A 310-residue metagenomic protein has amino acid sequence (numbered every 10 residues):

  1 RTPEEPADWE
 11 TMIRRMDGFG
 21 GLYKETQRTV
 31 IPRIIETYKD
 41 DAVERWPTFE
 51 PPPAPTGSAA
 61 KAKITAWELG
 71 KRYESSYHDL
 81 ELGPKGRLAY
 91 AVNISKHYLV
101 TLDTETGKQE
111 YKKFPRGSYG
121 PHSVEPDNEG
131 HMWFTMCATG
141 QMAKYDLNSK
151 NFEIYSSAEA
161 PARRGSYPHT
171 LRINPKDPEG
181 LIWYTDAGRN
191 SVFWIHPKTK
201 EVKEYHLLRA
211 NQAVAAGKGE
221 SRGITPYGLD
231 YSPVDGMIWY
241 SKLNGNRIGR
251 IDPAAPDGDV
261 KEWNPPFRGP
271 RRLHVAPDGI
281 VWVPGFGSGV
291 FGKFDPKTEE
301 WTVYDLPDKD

Functional and structural regions predicted by a protein language model:
R1: The canonical Cys-X-X-Cys-His
D17-P47, A89, I182: C-terminal capping alpha-helices of c-type cytochrome domains
F49-P51, T65-E68, E110-P115, E153-E159 (+3 more regions): Beta-propeller fold detector
P51-S75: A short helix->beta-strand "capping" segment at the edge of beta-propeller domains
R72-G86, G117-E129, A160-G180, A210-G236 (+2 more regions): Beta-rich, blade/repeat-based domains predominating in secreted/periplasmic proteins but also intracellular
G83, A89-S95, M132-A138, P175 (+4 more regions): Conserved beta-strand positions in repeat-built beta-propeller and related beta-rich domains
Y98-V100, Q141-K144, S191-W194, R247-R250 (+1 more regions): A short loop-to-beta-strand structural motif that recurs across blades of beta-propeller domains
D103-G107, D146-K150, H196-K200, D252-P256 (+1 more regions): Short loop/turn segments that connect beta-strands within beta-propeller blades
